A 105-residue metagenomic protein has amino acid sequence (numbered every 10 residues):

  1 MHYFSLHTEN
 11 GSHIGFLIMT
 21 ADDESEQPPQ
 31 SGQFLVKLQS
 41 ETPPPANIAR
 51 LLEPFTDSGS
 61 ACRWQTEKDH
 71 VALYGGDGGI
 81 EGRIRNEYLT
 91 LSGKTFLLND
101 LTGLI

Functional and structural regions predicted by a protein language model:
M1-L17: Tryptophan-anchored aromatic micro-motifs
Y3-S5, H70-A72, Y88: Residue-level detector of beta-strand face positions
L6-H7, T56, A61, E81 (+2 more regions): A composition-biased, non-transmembrane "mature-region" signal
N10-S12, D77, G93: Glycine-centered tight beta-turn/hairpin loop motif at sheet-sheet or coil-to-beta transitions
H13, M19-T20, A72-Y74: Extracellular/lumenal glycan-associated surfaces
G15-M19, I80-I84: Broad, structure-driven detector of short, well-ordered beta-strand segments within folded domains
D22, N86-I105: Edge beta-strand at a domain terminus
P28-P29, K37-R83: Acidic, low-complexity, intrinsically disordered interaction modules
